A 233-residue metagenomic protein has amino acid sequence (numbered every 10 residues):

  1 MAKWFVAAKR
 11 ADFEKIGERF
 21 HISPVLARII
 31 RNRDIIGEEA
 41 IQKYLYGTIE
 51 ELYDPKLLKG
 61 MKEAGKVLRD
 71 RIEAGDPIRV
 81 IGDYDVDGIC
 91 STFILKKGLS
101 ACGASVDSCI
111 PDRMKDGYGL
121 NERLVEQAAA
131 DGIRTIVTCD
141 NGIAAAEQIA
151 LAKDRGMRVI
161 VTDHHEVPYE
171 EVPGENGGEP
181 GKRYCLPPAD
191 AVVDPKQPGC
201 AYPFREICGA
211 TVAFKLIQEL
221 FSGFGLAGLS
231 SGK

Functional and structural regions predicted by a protein language model:
M1-K233: Replace "Mg2+/Mn2+-dependent" with "divalent metal-dependent
